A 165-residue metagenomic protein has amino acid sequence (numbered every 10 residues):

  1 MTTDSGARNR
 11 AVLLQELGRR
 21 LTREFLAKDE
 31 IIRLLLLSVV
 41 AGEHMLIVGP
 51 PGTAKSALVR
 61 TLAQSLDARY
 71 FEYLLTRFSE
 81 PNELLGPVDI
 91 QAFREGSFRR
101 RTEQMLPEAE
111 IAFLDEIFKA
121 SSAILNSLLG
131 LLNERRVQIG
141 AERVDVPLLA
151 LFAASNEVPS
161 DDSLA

Functional and structural regions predicted by a protein language model:
R8-P50: Pre-Walker A (pre-P-loop) alpha-helix and adjacent loop at the N terminus of AAA/AAA+ ATPase modules, a conserved
L13, L17, K28-I31, K55-L58 (+6 more regions): Helical mechanochemical/support elements of P-loop NTPase systems and associated helical scaffolds
R33, V40-G42, L66, L106-E108 (+2 more regions): Short loop/turn elements that form and flank the Walker-type P-loop nucleotide-binding site in RecA-like NTPase cores
L36-R77: Walker A/P-loop
I47, F113-L114: Hydrophobic anchor at the beta1->P-loop junction of P-loop NTPases
T61-L62, E83, P87, S127-L131: Alpha-helical scaffold elements adjacent to nucleotide-binding pockets in ATP/GTP-utilizing enzyme cores
R77-P107: Short glycine-rich substrate-engagement loop in P-loop NTPases that contacts/grips substrate
Q91-R100, L114-A165: Canonical AAA+ ATPase core
